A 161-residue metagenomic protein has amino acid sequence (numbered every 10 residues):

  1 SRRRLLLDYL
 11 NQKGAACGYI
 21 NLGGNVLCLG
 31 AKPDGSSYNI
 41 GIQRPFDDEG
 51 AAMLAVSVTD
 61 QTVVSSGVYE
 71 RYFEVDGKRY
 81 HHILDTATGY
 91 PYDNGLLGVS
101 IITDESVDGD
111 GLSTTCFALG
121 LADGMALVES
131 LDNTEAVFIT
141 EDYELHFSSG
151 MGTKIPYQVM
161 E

Functional and structural regions predicted by a protein language model:
S1-E161: Mature catalytic core of soluble alpha/beta enzymes
